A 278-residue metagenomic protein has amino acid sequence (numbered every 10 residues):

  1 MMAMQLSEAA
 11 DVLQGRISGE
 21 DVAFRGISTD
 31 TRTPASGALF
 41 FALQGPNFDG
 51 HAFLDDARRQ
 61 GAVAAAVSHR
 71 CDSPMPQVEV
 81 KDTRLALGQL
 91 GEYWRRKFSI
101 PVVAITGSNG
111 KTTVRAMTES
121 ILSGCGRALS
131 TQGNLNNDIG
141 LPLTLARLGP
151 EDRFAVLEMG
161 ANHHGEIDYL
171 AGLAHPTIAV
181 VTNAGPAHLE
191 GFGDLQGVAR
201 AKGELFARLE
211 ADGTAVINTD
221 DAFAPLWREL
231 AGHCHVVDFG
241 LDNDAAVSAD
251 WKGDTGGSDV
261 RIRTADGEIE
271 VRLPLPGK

Functional and structural regions predicted by a protein language model:
M1-Q89, Y93, E270: N-terminal leader/targeting and accessory segments in enzymes
I17, Q77-E79, V102, R127-S130 (+1 more regions): Conserved beta-strand scaffold positions in the cores of enzyme catalytic domains, especially in NTP/NDP-utilizing
R70-P74, D221-L226, A246: Short, charged/polar "capping" segments at the starts of alpha-helices and the immediately preceding loops
L87-T219, P225-G232, T264: Phosphate-binding loop of NTP-binding sites
L195-A199, C234-K278: Adenine nucleotide phosphate-binding catalytic loops in nucleotide-utilizing enzymes
